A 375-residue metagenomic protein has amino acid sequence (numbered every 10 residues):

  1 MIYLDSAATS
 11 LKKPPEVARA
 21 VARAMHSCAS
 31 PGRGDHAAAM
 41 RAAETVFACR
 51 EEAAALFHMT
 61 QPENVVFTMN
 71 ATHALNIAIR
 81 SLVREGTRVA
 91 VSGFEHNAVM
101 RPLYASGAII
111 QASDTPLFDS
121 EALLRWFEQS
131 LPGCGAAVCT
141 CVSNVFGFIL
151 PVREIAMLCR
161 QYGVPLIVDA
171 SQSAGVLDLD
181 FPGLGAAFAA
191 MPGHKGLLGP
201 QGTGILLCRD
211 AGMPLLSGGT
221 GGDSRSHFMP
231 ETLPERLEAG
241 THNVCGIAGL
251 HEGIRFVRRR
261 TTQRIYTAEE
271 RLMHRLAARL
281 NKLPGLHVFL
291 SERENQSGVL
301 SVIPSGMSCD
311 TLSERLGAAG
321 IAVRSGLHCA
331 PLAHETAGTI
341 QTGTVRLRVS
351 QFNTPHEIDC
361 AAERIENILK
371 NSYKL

Functional and structural regions predicted by a protein language model:
M1-L375: Pyridoxal 5′-phosphate
